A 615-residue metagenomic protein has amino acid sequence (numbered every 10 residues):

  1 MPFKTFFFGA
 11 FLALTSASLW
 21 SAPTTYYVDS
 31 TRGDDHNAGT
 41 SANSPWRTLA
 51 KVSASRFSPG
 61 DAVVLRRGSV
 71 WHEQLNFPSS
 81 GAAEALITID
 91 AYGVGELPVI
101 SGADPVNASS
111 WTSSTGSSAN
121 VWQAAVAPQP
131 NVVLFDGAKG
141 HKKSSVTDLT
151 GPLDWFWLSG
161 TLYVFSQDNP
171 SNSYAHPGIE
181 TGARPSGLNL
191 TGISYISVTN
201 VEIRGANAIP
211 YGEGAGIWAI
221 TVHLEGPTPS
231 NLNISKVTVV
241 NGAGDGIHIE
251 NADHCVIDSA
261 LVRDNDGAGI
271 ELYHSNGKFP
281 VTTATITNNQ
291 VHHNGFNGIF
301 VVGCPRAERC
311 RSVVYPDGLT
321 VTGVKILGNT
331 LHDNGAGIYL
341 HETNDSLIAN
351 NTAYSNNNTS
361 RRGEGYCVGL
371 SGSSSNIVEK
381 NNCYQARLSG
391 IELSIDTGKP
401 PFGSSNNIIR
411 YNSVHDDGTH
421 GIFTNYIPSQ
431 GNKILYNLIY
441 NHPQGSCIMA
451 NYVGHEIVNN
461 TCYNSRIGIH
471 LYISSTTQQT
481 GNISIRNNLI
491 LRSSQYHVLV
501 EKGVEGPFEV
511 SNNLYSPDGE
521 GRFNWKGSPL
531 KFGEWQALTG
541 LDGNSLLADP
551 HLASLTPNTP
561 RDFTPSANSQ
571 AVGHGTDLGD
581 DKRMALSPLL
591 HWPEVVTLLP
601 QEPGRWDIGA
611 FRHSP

Functional and structural regions predicted by a protein language model:
S16-S18: N-terminal signal peptide c-region/cleavage motif recognized by signal peptidases
P23-S230, V240, V313, F532 (+4 more regions): Extracellular polysaccharide-degrading/modifying enzymes targeting complex plant/algal/animal polysaccharides
S30, R67, S79, A91-G93 (+31 more regions): Residues on the solvent-exposed faces and adjacent turns of beta-rich solenoids used to engage binding targets
A62, H72-T88, G95, S259 (+1 more regions): Predominantly extracellular beta-rich ligand-binding scaffolds that present long acidic/polar faces for carbohydrate
Q74-L75, R184-G187, N207-A215, A243-E250 (+13 more regions): Short glycine/acidic-rich loop motifs that flank beta-strands on beta-rich extracellular proteins
A82-T88, N189-S197, A219-N233, N251-D258 (+10 more regions): Surface-exposed loop/turn motifs in large extracellular/passenger domains
G137-L153, Q167-S171, H176-G335, Y339-L340 (+2 more regions): Right-handed parallel beta-helix
V201, V237, A260, N265 (+15 more regions): Consensus "Asn ladder" position of solenoid repeat domains
